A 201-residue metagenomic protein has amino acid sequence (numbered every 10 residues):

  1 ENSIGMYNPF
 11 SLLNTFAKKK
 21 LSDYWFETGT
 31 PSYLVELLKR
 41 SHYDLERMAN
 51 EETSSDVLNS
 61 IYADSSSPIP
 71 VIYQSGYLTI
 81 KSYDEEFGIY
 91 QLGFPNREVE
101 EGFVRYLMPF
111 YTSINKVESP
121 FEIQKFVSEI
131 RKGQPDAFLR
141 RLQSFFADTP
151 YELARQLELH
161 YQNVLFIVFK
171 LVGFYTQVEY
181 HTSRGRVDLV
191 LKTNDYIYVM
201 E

Functional and structural regions predicted by a protein language model:
E1-Y7: A short helix-loop-helix "switch/interaction" segment in the helical subdomain of ASCE P-loop NTPases
Y7-E201: Extended alpha-helical interface modules used as scaffolds for assembling large macromolecular complexes
